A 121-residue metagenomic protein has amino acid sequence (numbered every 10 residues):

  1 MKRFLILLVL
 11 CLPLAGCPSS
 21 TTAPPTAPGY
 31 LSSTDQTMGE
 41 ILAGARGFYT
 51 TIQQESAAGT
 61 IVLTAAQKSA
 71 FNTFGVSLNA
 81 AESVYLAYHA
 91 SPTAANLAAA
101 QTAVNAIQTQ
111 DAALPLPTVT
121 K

Functional and structural regions predicted by a protein language model:
K2-K121: Cationic, hydrophobic amphipathic alpha-helical membrane-interacting segments
